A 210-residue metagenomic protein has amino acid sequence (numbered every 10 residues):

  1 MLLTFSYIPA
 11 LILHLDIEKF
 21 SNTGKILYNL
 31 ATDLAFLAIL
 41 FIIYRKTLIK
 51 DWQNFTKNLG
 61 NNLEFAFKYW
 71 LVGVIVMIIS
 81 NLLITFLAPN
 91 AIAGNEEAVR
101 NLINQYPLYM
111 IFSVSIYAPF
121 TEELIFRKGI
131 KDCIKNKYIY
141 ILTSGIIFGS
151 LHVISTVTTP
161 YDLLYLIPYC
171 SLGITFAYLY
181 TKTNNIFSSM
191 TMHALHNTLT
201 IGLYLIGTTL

Functional and structural regions predicted by a protein language model:
M1-T4, K68-V76, I141-I147: Alpha-helical transmembrane segments
M1-T47, N95-E97, Y109: Alpha-helical transmembrane segments in multi-pass membrane proteins
I8-P9, I26-I42, L63, I75 (+4 more regions): Alpha-helical hydrophobic membrane-insertion segments
H14-G24, L48-A118, L210: Juxtamembrane helix-loop-helix connectors linking adjacent transmembrane helices in multi-pass membrane enzymes
K19-N29, E64, K68, K135 (+2 more regions): Membrane-water interface of alpha-helical transmembrane segments
F41-D51, L179-T183: Structural signal for the C-terminal ends of transmembrane alpha-helices and the immediately following loop
I78, L82, F86, N104-L210: Transmembrane helix-loop-helix hairpins at the membrane interface of multi-pass integral membrane proteins
